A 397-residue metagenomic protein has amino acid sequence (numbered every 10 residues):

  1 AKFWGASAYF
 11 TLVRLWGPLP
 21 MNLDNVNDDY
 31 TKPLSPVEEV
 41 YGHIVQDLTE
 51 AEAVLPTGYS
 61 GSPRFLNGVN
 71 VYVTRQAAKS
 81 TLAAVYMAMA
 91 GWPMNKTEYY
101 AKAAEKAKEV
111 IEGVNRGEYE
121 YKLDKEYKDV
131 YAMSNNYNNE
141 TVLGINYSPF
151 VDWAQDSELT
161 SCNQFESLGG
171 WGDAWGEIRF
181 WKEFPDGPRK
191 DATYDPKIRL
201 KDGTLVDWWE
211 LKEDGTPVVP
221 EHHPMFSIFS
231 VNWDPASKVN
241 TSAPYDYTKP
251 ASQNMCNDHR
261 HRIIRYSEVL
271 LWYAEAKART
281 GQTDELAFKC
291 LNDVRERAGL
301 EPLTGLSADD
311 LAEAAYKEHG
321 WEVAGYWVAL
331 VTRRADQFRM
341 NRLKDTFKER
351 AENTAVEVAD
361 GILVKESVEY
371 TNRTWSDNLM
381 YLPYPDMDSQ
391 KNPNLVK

Functional and structural regions predicted by a protein language model:
A1-C162, A251-Y266, R279-L286, L300-D310 (+4 more regions): Structured, solvent-exposed acidic/aromatic patches
P20, T141-G144, R189, D293 (+2 more regions): Generic structural signal for residues positioned in beta-strands
T49-E52, R189, N292-R295: Class I S-adenosyl-L-methionine
A77, E268, E275, E318: Acidic active-site catalytic centers that drive phospho-/nucleotidyl reactions and related ester hydrolyses
E105, E109-E112, R116-L270, K277-R279 (+2 more regions): Elongated scaffold/linker segments in the mid-to-C-terminal portions of large proteins
P188, L271-W272, E285, K289 (+1 more regions): Feature representing long, continuous alpha-helical segments
A287-V358: C-terminal structured "cap/appendage" subdomains that terminate the fold
